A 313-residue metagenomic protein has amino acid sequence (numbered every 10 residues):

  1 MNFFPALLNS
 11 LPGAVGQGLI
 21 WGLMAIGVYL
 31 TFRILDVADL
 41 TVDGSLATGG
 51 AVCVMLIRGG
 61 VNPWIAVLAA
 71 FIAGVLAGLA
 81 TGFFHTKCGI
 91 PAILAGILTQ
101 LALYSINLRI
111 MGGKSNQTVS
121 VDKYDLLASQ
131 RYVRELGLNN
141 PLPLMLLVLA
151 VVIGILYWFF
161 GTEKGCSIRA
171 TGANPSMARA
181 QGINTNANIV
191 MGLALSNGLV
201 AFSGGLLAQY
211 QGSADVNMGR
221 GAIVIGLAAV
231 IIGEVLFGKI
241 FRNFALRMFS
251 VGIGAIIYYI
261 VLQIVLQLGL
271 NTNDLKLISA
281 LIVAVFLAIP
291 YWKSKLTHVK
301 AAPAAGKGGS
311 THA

Functional and structural regions predicted by a protein language model:
M1-M24, V52, G60-I65, R134 (+1 more regions): Membrane-interfacial amphipathic/re-entrant helices at transmembrane-helix boundaries
A6, A173-A180, N184-A187, L246-F249 (+1 more regions): Cytosolic-side transmembrane-helix boundaries in multi-pass membrane proteins
V28, V61-L101, I106, L149-A150 (+2 more regions): Alpha-helical transmembrane segments within multi-pass membrane transporters and channels
F32-K87, E135, I240, Q267: Membrane-embedded helix boundary and interhelical linker motif in transport proteins
R33-A38, L79-K123, E163, G212-V216 (+1 more regions): Short loop segments and helix-boundary regions at transmembrane helix junctions of multi-pass inner-membrane proteins
A77, L138-I223: Helix-loop-helix "hairpin" substructures at the membrane interface of multi-pass membrane proteins
A92, G96, Q100-G161, M191 (+3 more regions): Transmembrane helix-bundle core of multi-pass membrane transporters and related energy-transducing complexes
V200, G204-L277: Transmembrane alpha-helical segments in multi-pass inner-membrane proteins
